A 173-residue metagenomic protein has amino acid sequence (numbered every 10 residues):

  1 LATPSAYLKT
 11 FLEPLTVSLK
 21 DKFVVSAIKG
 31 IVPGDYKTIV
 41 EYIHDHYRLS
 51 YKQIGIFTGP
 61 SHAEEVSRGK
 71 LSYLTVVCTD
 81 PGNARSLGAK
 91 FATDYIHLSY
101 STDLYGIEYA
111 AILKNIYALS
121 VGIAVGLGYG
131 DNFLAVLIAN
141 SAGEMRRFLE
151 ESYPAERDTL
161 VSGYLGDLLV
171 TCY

Functional and structural regions predicted by a protein language model:
L1, S5-G69, L87: Rossmann-like NAD(P)(H) cofactor-binding subdomain of soluble oxidoreductases
T3-P4, A27-K29, F57-P60, C78-D80 (+4 more regions): Fold-independent oxyanion-binding glycine-rich loops and adjacent beta-strand/coil segments at enzyme active sites
S26, F57, I112-L113, L165: Alpha-helical architecture
I31-P33, I107-E108, V170: Short, small-residue-enriched loops and turns at beta-alpha junctions that line or gate enzyme active sites
Y36, E65, V121, C172-Y173: Generic hydrophobic alpha-helical membrane-span motif
Y42-K52, L71-D158: Internal alpha-helical scaffold of NAD(P)-dependent oxidoreductase catalytic cores
H62-A63, V125, V170-T171: Glycine-rich phosphate/pyrophosphate-binding beta-alpha loops
Y153-Y173: C-terminal substrate-binding/catalytic lobe of Rossmann-fold NAD(P)-dependent oxidoreductases
